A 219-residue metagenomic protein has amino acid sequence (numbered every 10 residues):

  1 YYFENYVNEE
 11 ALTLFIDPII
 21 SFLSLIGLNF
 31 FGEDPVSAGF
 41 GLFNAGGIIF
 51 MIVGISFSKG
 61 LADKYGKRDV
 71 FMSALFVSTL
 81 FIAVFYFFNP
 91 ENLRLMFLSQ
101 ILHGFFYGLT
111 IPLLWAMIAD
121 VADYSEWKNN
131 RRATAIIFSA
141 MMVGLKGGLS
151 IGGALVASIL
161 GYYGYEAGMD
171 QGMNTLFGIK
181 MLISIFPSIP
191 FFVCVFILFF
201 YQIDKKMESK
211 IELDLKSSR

Functional and structural regions predicted by a protein language model:
Y1-R219: Membrane-embedded alpha-helical bundles of multi-pass transporters/translocases, especially carrier/permease families
